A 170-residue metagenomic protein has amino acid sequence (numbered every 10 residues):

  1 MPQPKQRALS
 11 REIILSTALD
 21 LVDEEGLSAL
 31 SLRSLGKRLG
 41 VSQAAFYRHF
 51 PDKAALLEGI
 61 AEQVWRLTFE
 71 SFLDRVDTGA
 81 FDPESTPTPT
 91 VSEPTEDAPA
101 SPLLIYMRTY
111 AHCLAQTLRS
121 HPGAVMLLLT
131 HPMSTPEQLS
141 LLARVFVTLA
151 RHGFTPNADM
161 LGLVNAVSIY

Functional and structural regions predicted by a protein language model:
M1-S34, R38-V41, P51-A55: Basic, helix-initiating cap at the start of DNA-binding domains
E12-D20, E24-E25, A55-R75, I105-C113 (+1 more regions): Alpha-helical structural segments
S28, R151-N157: Short, charged helix-capping/linker segments at alpha-helix termini
A44: Key DNA-contact positions within bacterial/archaeal DNA-binding proteins
Q63, L67, H152, Y170: Phosphate/oxyanion-binding loops and surfaces in catalytic or ligand/nucleic-acid-binding neighborhoods
E70-E137, P156-M160, V164-V167: Hydrophobic alpha-helical connector segments
